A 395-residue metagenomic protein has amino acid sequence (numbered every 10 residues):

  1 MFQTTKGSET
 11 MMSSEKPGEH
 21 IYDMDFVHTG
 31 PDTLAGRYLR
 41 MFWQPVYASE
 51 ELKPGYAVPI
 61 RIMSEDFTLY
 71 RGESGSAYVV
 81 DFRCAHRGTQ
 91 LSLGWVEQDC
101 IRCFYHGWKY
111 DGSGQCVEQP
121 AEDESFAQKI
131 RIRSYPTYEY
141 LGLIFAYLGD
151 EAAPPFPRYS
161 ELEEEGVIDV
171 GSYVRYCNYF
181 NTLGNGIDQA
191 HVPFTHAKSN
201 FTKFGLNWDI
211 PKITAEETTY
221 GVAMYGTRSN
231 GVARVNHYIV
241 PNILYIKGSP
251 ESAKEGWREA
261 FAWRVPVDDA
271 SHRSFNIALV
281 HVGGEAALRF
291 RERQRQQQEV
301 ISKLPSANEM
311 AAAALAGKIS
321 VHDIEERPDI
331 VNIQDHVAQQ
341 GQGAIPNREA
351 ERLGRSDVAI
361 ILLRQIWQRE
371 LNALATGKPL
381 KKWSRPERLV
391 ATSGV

Functional and structural regions predicted by a protein language model:
M1-L39: A boundary/linker detector
F2-T10, S76, E151-V395: C-terminal catalytic domain of Rieske-type non-heme iron oxygenases
Q3, S13, D32, A48-I168 (+5 more regions): Rieske [2Fe-2S] iron-sulfur-binding domain
S13-G18, A35-L39, P136-L143, L288-R295 (+1 more regions): Short, mixed-charge, low-aromatic patches
P17-H20, L34-R37, K109, Q115-E124 (+2 more regions): Short, charge-rich amphipathic segments
G18, D25, F42, I62 (+4 more regions): Generic signal for short, ordered secondary-structure residues within or immediately flanking folded domains
L39, W43-P45: A short helix->beta-strand "capping" segment at the edge of beta-propeller domains
